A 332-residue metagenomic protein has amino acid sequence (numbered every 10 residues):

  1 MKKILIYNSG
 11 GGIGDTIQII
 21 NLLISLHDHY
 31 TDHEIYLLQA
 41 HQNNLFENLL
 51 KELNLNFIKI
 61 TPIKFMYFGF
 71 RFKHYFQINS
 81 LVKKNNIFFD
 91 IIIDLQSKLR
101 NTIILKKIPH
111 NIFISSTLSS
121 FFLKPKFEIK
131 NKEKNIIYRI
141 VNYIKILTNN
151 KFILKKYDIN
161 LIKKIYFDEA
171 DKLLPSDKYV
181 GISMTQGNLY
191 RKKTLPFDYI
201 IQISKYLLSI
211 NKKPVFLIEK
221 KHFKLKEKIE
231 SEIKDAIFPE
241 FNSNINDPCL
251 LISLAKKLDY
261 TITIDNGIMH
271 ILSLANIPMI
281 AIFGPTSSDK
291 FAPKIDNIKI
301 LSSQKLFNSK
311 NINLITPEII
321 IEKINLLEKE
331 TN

Functional and structural regions predicted by a protein language model:
M1-G12, I182: Nucleotide-activated donor-dependent transferases that construct or modify glycoconjugates
N8-G10, Y36-R71, E232-P239, I298-Q304: Conserved nucleotide-sugar phosphate-binding/catalytic loop shared by glycosyltransferases and other
N8-I20, G187-P196: A short, glycine/small-residue-rich beta-strand->loop->alpha-helix junction that serves as a flexible
T16-D28, Q42-L49, L53, I203: Short amphipathic alpha-helix
I58-I159, Y179-Q186, Y190, F197 (+1 more regions): Conserved nucleotide-diphosphate donor binding/catalytic pocket of glycan-assembly enzymes
S115-S119, K130, H270-N332: Nucleotide-sugar donor-binding patch of glycosyltransferase catalytic domains
L161-L217, K221-E227: Core catalytic architecture of nucleotide-activated donor-dependent transferases building glycoconjugates
F197-P285: Donor-binding and catalytic core of enzymes assembling or modifying cell-surface/extracellular glycoconjugates
